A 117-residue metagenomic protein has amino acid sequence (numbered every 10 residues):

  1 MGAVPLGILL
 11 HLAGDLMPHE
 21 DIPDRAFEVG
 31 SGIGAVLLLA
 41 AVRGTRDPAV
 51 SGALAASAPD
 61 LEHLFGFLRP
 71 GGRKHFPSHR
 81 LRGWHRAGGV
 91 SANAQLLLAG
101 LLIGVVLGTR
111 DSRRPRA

Functional and structural regions predicted by a protein language model:
M1-A117: N-terminal membrane-targeting hydrophobic helices
